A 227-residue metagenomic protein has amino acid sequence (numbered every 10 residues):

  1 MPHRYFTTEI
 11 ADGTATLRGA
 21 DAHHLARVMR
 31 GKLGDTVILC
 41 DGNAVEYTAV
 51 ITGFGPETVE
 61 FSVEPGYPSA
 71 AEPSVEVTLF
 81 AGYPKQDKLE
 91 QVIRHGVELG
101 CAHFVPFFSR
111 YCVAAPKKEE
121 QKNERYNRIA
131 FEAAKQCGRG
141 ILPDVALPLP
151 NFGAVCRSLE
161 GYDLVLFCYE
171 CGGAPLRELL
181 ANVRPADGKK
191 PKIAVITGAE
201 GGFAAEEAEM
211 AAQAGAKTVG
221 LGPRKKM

Functional and structural regions predicted by a protein language model:
M1-P68: N-terminal positively charged helical leader segments and presequences
R4, T36-V37, V59, E76-T78 (+5 more regions): Structural motif
G34, G96, A130, A211 (+1 more regions): Residue-level signal for inorganic ion chemistry
G66, F108-C112, E200, P223-R224: Short, ordered loop/turn segments at secondary-structure junctions
A70-F167: RNA substrate-binding interface of SAM-dependent RNA methyltransferases
P148-A186, K192-I193: A mid-sequence, solvent-exposed acidic-amphipathic segment
K190-M210: A C-terminal functional module that forms or caps the active site or interfaces directly with catalytic machinery
A205-M227: Structured adenosyl-cofactor binding patch, chiefly the S-adenosyl-L-methionine
